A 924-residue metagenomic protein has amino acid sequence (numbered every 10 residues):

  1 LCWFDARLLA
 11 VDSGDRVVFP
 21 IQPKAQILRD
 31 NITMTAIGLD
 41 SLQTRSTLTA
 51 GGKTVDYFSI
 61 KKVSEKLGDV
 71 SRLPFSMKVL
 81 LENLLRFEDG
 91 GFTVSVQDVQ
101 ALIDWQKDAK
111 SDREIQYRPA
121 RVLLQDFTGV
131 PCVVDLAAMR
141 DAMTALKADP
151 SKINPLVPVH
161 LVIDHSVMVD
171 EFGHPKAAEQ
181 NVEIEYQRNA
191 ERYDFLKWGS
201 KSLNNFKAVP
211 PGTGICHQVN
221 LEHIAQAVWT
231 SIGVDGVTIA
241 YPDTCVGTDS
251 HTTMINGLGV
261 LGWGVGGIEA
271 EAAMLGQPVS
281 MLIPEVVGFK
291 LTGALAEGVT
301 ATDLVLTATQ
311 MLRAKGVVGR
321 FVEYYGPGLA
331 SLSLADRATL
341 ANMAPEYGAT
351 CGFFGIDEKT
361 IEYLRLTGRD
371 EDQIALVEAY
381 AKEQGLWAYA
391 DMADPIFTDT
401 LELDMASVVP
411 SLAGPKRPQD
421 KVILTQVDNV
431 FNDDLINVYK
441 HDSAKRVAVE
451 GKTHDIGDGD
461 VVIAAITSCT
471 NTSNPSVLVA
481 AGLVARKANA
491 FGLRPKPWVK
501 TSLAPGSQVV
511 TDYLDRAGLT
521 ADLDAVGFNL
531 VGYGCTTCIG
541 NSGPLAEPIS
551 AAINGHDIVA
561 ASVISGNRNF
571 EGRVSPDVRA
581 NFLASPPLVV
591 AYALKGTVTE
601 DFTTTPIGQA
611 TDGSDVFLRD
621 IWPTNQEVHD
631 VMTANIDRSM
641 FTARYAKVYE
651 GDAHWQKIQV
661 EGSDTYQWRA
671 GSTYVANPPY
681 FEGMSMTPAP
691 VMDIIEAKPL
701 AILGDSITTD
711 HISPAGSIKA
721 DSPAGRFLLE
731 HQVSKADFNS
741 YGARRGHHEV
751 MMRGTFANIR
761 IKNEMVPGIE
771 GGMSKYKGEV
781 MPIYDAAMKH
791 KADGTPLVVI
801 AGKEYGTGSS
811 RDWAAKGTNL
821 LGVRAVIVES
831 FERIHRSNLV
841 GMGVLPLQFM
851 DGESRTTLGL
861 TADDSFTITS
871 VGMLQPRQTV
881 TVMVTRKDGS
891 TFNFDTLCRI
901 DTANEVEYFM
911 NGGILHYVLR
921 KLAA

Functional and structural regions predicted by a protein language model:
T35-E185, L332-N342, E346-E358, E362-D370 (+2 more regions): N-terminal amphipathic, basic-rich helices that act as targeting or association modules
E88-A294, D303-L306, P410-A413, V427 (+11 more regions): Long, structured ligand/cofactor-binding scaffold of large enzymes
R118, L136-E191, L329-H441, T604-W668 (+4 more regions): Terminal amphipathic helices with adjacent charged low-complexity linkers/tails
D235-E378, W387, V479, A485 (+4 more regions): Mobile "lid/hinge" segments at catalytic clefts and subdomain interfaces of large enzymes
Y325-L332, N567, A787-M788, A792-E832: Extracellular/luminal Protease-associated
A610-P623, R836-Y908: Acidic, glycine-rich flexible loop/linker segments
